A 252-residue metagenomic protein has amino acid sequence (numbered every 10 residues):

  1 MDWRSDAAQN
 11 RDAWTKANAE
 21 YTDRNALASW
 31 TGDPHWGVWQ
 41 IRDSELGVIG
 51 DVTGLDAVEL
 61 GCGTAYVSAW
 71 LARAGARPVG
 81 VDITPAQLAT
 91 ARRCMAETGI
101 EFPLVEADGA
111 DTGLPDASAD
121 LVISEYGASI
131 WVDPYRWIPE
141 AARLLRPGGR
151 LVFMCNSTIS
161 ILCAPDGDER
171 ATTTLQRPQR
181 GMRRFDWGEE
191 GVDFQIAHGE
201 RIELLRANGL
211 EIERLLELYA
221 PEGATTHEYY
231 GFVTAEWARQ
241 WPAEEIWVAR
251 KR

Functional and structural regions predicted by a protein language model:
M1-A28, G32: N-terminal, positively charged/glycine-rich alpha-helical extensions of SAM-dependent methyltransferases
A26-L55: Conserved alpha-helix/loop element of class I SAM-dependent methyltransferases that forms part of the SAM/SAH-binding
D56-D111: Class I SAM-dependent methyltransferase SAM/SAH-binding core
A110-L121: A short acidic, Gly/Pro-enriched loop at the edge of an enzyme's catalytic core that lines a small-molecule cofactor
L121-Y135: A short SAM/SAH-binding and catalytic strip from SAM-dependent methyltransferases
Y135-R150: A short glycine-rich, Lys/Arg-flanked "PGG" loop and its adjoining helix->strand segment in the class I
R150-R183: Conserved class I S-adenosyl-L-methionine
G191-L215: Short alpha-helix
